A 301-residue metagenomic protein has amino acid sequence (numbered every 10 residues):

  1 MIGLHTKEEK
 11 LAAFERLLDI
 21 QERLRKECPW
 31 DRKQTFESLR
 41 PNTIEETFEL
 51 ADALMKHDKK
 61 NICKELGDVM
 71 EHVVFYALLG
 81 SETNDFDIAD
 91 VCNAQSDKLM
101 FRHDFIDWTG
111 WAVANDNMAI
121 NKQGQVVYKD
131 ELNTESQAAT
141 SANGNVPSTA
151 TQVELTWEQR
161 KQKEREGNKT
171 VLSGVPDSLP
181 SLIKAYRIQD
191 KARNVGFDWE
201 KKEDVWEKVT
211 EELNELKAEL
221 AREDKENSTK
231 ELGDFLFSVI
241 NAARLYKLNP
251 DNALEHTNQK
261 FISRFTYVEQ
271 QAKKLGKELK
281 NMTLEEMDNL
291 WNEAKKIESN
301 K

Functional and structural regions predicted by a protein language model:
M1-E65, E71-L232, F237-K301: Flexible "arm" and connector segments at domain edges
